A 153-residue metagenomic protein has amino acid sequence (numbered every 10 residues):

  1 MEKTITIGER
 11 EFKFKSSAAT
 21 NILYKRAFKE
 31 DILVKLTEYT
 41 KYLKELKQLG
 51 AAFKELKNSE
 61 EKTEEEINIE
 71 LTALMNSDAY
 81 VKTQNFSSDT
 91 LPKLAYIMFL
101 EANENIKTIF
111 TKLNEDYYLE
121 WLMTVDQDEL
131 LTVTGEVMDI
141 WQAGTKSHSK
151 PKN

Functional and structural regions predicted by a protein language model:
M1-F14, A19-N21, K41-K44, K54 (+4 more regions): Charged interaction scaffolds used for protein-protein
A18-E38: Short, surface-exposed, low-complexity cationic segments
K47-A51: Subset-of-secretome marker
